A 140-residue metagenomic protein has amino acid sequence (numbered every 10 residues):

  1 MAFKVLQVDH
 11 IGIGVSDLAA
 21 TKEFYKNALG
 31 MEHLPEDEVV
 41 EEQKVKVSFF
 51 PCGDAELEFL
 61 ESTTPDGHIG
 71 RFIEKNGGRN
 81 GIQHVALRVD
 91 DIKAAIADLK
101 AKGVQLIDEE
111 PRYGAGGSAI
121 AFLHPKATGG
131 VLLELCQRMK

Functional and structural regions predicted by a protein language model:
M1-A20, N80-L87, M139-K140: N-terminal beta-strand motif that seeds the catalytic metal site of vicinal oxygen chelate
M1-K4, G78, G116, T128: Extracytoplasmic/secreted proteins and extracellular or luminal domains
F3, I13-E56, A94-A97, A101-E109 (+2 more regions): Core segments of cupin and vicinal oxygen chelate
V8, V15, K22-Y25, F50 (+5 more regions): Short, structured motif recognition centered on aromatic/hydrophobic residues
E32, F59, T63-I69, I73-K75: Conserved secondary-structure micro-motifs at functional edges
G53-A55, T63-T64, D90, K126-T128 (+1 more regions): Short loop segments at secondary-structure junctions
I73-A101: Short, solvent-exposed interaction modules
R112-I120, K126-V131, C136-M139: Structural preference for solvent-exposed beta-strand-turn elements and adjacent flexible terminal/loop segments within
